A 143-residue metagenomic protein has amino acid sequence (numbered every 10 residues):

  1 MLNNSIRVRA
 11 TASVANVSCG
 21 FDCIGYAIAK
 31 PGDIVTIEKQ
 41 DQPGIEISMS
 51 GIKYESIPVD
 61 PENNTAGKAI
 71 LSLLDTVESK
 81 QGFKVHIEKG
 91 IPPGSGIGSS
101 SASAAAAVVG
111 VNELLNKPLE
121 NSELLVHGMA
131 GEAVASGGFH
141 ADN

Functional and structural regions predicted by a protein language model:
M1-S95, E113, K117: ATP-binding N-lobe of GHMP and related small-molecule kinases
K80-N143: Gly/Ser-rich oxyanion-binding loop with an adjacent helix/lid that shapes the negatively charged ligand pocket
